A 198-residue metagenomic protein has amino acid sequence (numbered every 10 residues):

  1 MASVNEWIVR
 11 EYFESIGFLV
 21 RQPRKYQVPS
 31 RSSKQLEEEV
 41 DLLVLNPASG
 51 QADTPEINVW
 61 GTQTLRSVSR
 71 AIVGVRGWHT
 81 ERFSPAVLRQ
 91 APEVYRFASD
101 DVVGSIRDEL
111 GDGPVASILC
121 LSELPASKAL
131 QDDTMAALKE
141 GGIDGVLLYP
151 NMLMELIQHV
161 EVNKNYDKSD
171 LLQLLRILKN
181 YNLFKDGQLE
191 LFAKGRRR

Functional and structural regions predicted by a protein language model:
M1-V40, V44-R198: Intrinsically disordered, low-complexity Ser/Thr/Pro/Gly-rich regulatory segments
